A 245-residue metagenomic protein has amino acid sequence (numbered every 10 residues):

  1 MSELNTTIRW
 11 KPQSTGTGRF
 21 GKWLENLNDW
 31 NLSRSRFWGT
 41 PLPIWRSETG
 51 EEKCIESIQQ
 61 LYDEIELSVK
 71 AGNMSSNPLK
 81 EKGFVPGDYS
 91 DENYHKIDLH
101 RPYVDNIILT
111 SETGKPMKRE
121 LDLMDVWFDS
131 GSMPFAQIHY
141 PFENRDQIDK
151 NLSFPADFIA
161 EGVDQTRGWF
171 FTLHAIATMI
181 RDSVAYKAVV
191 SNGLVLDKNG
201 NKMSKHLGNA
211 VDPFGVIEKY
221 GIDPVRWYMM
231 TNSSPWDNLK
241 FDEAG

Functional and structural regions predicted by a protein language model:
M1-G245: Structured secondary-structure scaffolds
